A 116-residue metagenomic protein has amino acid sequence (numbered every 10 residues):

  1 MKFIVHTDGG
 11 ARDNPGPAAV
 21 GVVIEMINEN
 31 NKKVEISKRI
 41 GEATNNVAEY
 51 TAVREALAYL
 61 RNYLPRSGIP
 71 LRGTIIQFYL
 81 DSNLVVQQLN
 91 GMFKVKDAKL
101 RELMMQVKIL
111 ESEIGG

Functional and structural regions predicted by a protein language model:
M1-V47, T51, A58-N62: RNase H-like nuclease fold core
G10-N14, R54-G116: RNase H catalytic domain
